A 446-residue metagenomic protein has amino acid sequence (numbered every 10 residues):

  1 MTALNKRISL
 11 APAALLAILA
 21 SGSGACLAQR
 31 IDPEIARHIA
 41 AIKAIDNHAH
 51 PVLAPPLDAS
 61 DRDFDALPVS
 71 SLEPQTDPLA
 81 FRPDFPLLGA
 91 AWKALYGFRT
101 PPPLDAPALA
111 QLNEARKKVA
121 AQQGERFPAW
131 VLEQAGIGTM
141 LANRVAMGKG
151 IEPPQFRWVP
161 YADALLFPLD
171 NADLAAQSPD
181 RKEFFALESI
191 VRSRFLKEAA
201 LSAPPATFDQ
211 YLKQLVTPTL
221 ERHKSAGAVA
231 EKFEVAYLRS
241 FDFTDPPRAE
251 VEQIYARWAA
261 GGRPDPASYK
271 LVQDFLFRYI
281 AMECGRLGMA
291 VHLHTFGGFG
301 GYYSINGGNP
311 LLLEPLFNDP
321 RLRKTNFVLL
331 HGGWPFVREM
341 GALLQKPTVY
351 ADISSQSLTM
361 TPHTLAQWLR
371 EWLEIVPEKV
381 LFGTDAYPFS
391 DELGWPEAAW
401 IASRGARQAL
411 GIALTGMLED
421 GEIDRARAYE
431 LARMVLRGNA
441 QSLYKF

Functional and structural regions predicted by a protein language model:
T2-A14: Bacterial N-terminal signal peptides that target proteins for export
A11-S23: Bacterial N-terminal signal peptides
C26-A28: Boundary at the C-terminal end of the N-terminal hydrophobic targeting segment
R30, T207-F233, R239-V349, H363-L381: Histidine/acidic residue-rich metal-binding segments in metalloenzymes
R30-N47, P55-A59, D65-P102, A110-K118 (+2 more regions): Mid-to-C-terminal alpha-helical segments outside catalytic/metal-binding sites
A40, A59-P160, L165-L166, P179-P204 (+1 more regions): Alpha-helical scaffold segments that flank or form the walls of functional sites
K43-P56, A290-G298: Histidine-centered catalytic micro-motifs
G308-V328, G332-F446: H/E-rich (His + Asp/Glu) clusters that bind or coordinate divalent metals
